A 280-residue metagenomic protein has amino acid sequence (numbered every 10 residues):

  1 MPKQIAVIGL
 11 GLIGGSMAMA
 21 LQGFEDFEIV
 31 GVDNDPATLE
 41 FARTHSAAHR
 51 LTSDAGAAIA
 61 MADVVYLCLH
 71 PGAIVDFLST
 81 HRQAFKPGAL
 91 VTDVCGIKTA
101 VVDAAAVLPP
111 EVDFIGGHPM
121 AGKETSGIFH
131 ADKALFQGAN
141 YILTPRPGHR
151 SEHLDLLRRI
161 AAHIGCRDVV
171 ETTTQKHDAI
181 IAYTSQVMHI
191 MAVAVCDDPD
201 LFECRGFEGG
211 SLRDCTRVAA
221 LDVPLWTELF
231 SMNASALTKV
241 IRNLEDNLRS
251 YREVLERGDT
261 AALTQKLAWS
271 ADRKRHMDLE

Functional and structural regions predicted by a protein language model:
M1-A60: NAD(P)+-binding Rossmann beta1-loop-alpha1 motif at the extreme N-terminus of oxidoreductases
Q4, E28, D113, N140 (+1 more regions): Residues at the starts of beta-strands that form the adenosine-phosphate
G56-F85, L90: Rossmann-like NAD(P)-binding element
C68-L69, C95, P145: Glycine-rich, N-terminal phosphate-binding loop of Rossmann-like dinucleotide-binding domains
F77-F129: Rossmann-like NAD(P)(H) cofactor-binding subdomain of soluble oxidoreductases
L135-V218: Internal alpha-helical scaffold of NAD(P)-dependent oxidoreductase catalytic cores
E203-A271: Interdomain hinge/lid region at the active-site interface of Rossmann-like NAD(P)-dependent oxidoreductases
